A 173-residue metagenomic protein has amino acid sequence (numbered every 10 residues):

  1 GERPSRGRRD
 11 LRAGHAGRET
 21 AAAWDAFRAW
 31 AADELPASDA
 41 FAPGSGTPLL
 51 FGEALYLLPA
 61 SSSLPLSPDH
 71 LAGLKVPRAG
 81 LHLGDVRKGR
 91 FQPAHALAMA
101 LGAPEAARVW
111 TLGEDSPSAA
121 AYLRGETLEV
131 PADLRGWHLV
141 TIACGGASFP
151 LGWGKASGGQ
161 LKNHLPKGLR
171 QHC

Functional and structural regions predicted by a protein language model:
G1-C173: Polybasic, low-complexity RNA-engagement segments
